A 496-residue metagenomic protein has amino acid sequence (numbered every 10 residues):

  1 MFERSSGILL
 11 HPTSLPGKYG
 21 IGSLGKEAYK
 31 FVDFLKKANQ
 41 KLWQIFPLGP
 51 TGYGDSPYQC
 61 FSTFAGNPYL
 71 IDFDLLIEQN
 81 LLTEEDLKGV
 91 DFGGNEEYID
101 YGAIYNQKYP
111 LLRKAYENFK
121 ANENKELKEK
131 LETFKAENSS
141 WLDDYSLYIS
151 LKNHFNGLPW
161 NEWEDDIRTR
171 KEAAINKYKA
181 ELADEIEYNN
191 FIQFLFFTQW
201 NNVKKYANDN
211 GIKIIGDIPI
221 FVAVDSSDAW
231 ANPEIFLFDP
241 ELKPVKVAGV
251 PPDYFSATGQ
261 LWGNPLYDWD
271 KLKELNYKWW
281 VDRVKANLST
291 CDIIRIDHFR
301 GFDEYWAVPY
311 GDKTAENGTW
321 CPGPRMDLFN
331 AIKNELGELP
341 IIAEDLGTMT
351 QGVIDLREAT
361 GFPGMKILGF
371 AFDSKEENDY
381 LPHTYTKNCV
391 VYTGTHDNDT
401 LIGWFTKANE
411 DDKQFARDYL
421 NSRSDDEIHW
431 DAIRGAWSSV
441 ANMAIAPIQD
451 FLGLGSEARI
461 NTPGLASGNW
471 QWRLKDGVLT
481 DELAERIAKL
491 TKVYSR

Functional and structural regions predicted by a protein language model:
M1-N39: Mature N-terminal, pre-catalytic/accessory segment of carbohydrate-active enzymes
F2-R4, L9-H11, D55-Q193, F197 (+3 more regions): Alpha-amylase-like alpha-glycosidases and glucanotransferases acting on alpha-linked glucans and related
K26-T51, T290-C291, S438: Catalytic domains of carbohydrate-active enzymes, especially glycoside hydrolases
K36, W200-N208, K333, R357-E358: Surface-exposed amphipathic alpha-helices with a cationic face
K37, I167, W472, L483-E485 (+2 more regions): Domain-scale activation on soluble regions of proteins
F46, K213-I215, P219, I293 (+1 more regions): Outer-envelope exported proteins of Gram-negative bacteria
N189-V222: Conserved, well-ordered alpha-helix/loop/beta-strand core segments that scaffold catalytic motifs
